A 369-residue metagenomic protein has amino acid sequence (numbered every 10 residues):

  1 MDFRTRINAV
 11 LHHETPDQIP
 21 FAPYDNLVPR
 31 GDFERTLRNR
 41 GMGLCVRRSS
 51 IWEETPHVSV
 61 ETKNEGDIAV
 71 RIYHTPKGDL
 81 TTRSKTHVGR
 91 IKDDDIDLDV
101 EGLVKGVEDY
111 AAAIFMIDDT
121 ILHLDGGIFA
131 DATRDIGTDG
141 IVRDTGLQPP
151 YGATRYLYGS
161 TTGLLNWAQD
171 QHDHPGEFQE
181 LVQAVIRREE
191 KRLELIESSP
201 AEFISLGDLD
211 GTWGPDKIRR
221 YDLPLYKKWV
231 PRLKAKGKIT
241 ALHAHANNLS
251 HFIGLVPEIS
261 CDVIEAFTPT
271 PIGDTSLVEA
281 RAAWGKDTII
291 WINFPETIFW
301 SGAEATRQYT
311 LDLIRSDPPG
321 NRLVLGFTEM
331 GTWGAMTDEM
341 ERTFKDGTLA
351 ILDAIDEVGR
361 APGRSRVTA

Functional and structural regions predicted by a protein language model:
M1-V28, I114-A369: Active-site loop segments of alpha/beta catalytic cores
A9, Q18, N26, F33 (+1 more regions): Short linear motifs in intrinsically disordered/low-complexity regions
I19, N26-T62: Segments that shape or occlude catalytic/ligand-binding pockets
A69-H74: Generic recognition of long tandem-repeat/solenoid scaffolds
T81-K92: A short, surface-exposed beta-strand/turn
R90-A130: A gly/proline- and charged-residue-enriched helix-loop-helix capping module
